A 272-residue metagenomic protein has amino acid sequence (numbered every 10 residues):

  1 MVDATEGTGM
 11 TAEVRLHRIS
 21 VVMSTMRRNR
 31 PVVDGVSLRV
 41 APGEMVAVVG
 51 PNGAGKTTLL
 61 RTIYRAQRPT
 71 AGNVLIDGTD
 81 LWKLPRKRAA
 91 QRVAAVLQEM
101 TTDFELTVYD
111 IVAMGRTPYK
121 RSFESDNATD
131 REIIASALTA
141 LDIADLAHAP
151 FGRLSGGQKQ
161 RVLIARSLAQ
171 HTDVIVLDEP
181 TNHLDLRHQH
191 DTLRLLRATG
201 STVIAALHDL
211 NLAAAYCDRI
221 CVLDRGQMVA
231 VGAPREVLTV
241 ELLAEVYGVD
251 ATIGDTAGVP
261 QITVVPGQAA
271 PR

Functional and structural regions predicted by a protein language model:
V14, V32-V33: Conserved structural motif at the start of ABC-family nucleotide-binding domains
V49-P51: The feature captures the beta-strand-to-loop junction immediately N-terminal to the Walker
Y64: Helix-to-loop junction immediately C-terminal to a conserved catalytic motif
G72-D80, A89: Conserved ABC transporter NBD signature motif
I175-E179, L184: Catalytic Walker B motif of ABC-type/P-loop ATPase nucleotide-binding domains
V240, A244-R272: ABC ATPase nucleotide-binding domains
